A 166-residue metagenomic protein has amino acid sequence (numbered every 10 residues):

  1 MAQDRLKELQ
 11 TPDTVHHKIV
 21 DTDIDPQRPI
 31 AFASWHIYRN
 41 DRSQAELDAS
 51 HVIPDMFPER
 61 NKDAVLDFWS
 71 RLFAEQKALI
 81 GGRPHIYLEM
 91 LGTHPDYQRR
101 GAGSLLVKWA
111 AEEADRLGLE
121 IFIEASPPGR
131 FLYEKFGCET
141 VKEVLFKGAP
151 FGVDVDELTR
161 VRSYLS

Functional and structural regions predicted by a protein language model:
M1-H16, T22-I24, S34-H36, F73 (+1 more regions): Active-site rim helix/loop that mediates acceptor-substrate recognition in acyltransferases
T14-H16, D156-L165: Short hydrophobic/aromatic beta-strand or adjacent loop that forms the aromatic wall/cage of a ligand/substrate-binding
I19, L88-L91, I121-I123, Y133 (+1 more regions): Structural signal for hydrophobic/aromatic residues that build the beta-strand cores of folded beta-sheet domains
D25-G92, Q98, L145-V161: Conserved acyl-donor/pantetheine-binding loop and adjacent beta-alpha core of acyl/acetyltransferases and related
P84-I86, E113-S126: Conserved GNAT acetyl-CoA-binding A-motif
T93, R99-E112: Conserved acetyl-CoA-binding loop-helix of GNAT-fold acetyltransferases
S104, R116-G118, P127-P150: Conserved active-site alpha-helix within GNAT-family acetyltransferase domains
